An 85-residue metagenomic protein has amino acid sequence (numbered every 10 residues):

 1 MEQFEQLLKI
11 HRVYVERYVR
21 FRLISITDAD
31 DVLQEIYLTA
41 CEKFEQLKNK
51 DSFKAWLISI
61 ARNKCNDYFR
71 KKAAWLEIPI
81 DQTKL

Functional and structural regions predicted by a protein language model:
M1-R17, F21, D30, C41: A short, charge-rich alpha-helical start-of-domain segment used by transcription regulators
V15, V19, F44, L57 (+1 more regions): Hydrophobic-face residues of short alpha-helical interaction/recognition segments
I24, Y37-S52, K72: Sigma70-family region 2
T27: Residues within helix-turn-helix
D31-L38, D51-N63: Structural recognition of an alpha-helix C-terminal capping motif at a helix-to-coil junction
K48, R62-I80: Arg/Lys-rich amphipathic alpha helix in sigma70-family domain 2
T83-L85: Acidic, proline/glycine-rich intrinsically disordered inter-domain spacer in sigma factors
